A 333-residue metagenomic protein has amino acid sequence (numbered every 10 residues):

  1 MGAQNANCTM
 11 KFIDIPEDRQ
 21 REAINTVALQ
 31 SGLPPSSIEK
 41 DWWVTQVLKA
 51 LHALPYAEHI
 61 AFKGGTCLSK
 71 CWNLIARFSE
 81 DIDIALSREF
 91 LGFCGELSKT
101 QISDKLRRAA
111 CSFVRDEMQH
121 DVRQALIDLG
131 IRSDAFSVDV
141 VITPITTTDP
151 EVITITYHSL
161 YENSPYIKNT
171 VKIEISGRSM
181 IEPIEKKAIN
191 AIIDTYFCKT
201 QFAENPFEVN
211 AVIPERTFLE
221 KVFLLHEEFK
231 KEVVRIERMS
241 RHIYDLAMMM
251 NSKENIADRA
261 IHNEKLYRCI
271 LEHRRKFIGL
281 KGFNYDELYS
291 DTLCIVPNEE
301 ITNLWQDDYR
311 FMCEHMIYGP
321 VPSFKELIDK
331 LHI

Functional and structural regions predicted by a protein language model:
M1-I60, K70-W72, A76-R77, R88-I333: Structured mid-to-C-terminal alpha-helical surface segments
F62-T66: Glycine-rich beta-strand-to-loop/alpha-helix junction loops that act as flexible
